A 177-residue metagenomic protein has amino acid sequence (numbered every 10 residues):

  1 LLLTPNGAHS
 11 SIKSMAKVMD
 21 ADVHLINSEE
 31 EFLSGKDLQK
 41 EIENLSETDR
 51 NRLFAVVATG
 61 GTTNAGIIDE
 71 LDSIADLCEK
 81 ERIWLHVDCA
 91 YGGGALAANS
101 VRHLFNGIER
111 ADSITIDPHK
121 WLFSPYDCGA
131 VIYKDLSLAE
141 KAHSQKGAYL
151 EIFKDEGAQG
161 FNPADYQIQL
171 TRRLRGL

Functional and structural regions predicted by a protein language model:
T4-G61, A65-S73: PLP-dependent aminotransferase-class I/II
A8, T62, Y91-G93, K120: Active-site-proximal loop/turn and secondary-structure-junction residues that shape catalytic pockets, frequently
K13-V18, G66-E70, A95-V101, P125-C128 (+1 more regions): Short acidic, glycine/serine/threonine-rich loops at helix termini
M19-D22, D72-D76, N99-I108: A glycine- and small-aliphatic-rich helix-loop capping segment at beta-alpha/alpha-beta transitions that lines
L38, I67-N99: Catalytic PLP-binding core of fold-type I/II PLP enzymes
F54, G61, D69-D76, W84 (+3 more regions): S-adenosylmethionine-dependent methyltransferases
N106-L177: Active-site C-terminal subdomain of aminotransferase-like
